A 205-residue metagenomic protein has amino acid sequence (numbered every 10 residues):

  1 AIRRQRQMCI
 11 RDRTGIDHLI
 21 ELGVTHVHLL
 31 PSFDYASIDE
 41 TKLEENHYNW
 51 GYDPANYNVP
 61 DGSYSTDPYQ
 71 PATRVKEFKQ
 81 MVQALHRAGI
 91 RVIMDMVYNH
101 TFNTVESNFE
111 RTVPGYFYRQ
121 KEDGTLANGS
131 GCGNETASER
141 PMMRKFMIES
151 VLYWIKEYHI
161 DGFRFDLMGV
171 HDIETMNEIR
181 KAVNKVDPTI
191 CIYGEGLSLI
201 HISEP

Functional and structural regions predicted by a protein language model:
A1-I10, I200-P205: Single conserved hydrophobic/aromatic residue that forms the stacking wall/gate of nucleotide- or nucleobase-binding
R11, I16-Y158, T175-D187, C191: Substrate-binding/active-site clefts of carbohydrate-active enzymes
I93, G162-M168: Short catalytic-loop micro-motif centered on adjacent basic/acidic residues
V97-Y98, M168, L197-S198: Catalytic metal-binding/acid-base residues of hydrolase active sites
M168-E174: Acidic-and-aromatic substrate-binding clefts and catalytic sites of carbohydrate-active enzymes
T189-G194, L199, S203: Polar, glycine-rich mid-to-C-terminal structural blocks that act as macromolecule-binding/assembly scaffolds
